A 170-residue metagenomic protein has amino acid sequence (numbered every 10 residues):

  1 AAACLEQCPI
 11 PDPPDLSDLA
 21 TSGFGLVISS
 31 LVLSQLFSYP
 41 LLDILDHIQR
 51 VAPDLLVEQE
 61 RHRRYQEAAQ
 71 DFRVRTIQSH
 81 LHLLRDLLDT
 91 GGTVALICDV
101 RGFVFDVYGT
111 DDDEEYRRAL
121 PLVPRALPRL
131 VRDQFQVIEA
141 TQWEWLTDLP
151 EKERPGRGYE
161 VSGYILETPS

Functional and structural regions predicted by a protein language model:
A1-T21: S-adenosyl-L-methionine
A2-C4, R50-Y65, V104, G109-V123: Alpha-helix capping and helix-coil boundary motifs
A2-L5, A68-F72, Q136-E139: Short linear motifs at secondary-structure transitions and domain/linker junctions
L16-L26, L42-T90: A short glycine-rich, Lys/Arg-flanked "PGG" loop and its adjoining helix->strand segment in the class I
S29-S30: A short beta-strand submotif of the Rossmann-like class I SAM-dependent methyltransferase core that lines
L33-H47, F105: Short, solvent-exposed beta-strand-terminating loops
D99-S170: Charged, low-complexity C-terminal accessory regions
